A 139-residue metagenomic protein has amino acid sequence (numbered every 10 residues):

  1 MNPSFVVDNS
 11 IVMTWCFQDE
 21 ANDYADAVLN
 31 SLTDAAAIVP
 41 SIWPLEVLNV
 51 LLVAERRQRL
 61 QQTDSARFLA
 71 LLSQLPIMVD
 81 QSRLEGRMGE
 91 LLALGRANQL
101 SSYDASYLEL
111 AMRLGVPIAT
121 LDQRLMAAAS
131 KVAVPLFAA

Functional and structural regions predicted by a protein language model:
M1-I42, A54, R59-A66, V132: Short, well-structured N-terminal submotif of metal-dependent ribonuclease cores
N2-S4, L108-A139: Acidic, PIN/NYN-like endoribonuclease modules and their adjacent C-terminal/linker elements
M13, L29, L48-L52, L92 (+1 more regions): Amphipathic alpha-helical segments within well-ordered protein domains
Y24, E46, E90, A127-A128: Phosphate- and divalent-cation-binding pockets in alpha/beta enzyme and binding domains that engage nucleotide-derived
I42-L45, S106: Aromatic- and histidine-enriched alpha-helix N-cap/loop-to-helix transition segments that scaffold the rims
L48-M78, M88-E90: Active-site-proximal, substrate-binding regions of enzyme catalytic domains and RNA-binding/basic surfaces
I77-R124: Active-site neighborhoods of divalent-metal-dependent phosphate/nucleic-acid chemistry enzymes
